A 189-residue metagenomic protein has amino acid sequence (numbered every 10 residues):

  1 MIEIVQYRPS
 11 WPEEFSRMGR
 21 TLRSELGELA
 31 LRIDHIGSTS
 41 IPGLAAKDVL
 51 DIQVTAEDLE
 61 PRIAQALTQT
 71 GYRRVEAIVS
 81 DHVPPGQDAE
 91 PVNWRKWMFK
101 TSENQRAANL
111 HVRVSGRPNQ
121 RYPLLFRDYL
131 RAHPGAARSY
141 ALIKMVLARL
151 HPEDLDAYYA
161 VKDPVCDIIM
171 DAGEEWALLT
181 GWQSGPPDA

Functional and structural regions predicted by a protein language model:
M1-D34: Helical scaffold of the NTase/Pol beta-like nucleotidyltransferase catalytic core
E3-P9, Q53-V54, L125-L130: Short histidine-centered catalytic/ligand-binding loop motif
L22-A64: Active-site nucleotide-donor binding segment shared across nucleotidyl transfer reactions
P42-L44, Q65-A66, M98-E103: Short, conserved, surface-exposed binding loops centered on an aromatic residue
D48-I52, R106-A108, F126: Short amphipathic alpha-helical segments
L67, G71: Acidic, glycine-rich loop-and-strand cores that form catalytic or ligand-binding grooves in diverse globular domains
Y72-S115: Conserved catalytic core of two-metal-ion nucleotidyltransferases
V112-A189: Catalytic cores of NTP-dependent nucleotidyl/adenyl transfer enzymes across multiple folds
